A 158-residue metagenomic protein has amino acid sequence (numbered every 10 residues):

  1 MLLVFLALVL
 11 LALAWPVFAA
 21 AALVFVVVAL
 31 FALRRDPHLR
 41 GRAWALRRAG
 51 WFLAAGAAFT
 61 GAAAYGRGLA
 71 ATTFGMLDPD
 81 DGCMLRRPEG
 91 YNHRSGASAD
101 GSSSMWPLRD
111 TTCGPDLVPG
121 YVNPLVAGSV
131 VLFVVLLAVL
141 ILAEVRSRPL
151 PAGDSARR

Functional and structural regions predicted by a protein language model:
M1-R35: Transmembrane alpha-helical insertion/packing segments
L3-L10, R42-L46, G50, V118-Y121: Membrane-interfacial loop-to-transmembrane-helix junctions in polytopic alpha-helical membrane proteins
P16-A22, L125-I141: Hydrophobic alpha-helical transmembrane segments
A22-A49, L137-R158: Cytoplasmic membrane-interface segments at the C-terminal ends of transmembrane helices
W44-Y65: Internal/C-terminal transmembrane anchor helices
G61-R94: Membrane-helix exit/juxtamembrane interface segments
Y91-S104: Short extracytoplasmic
S104-F133: Individual transmembrane alpha-helix segments
